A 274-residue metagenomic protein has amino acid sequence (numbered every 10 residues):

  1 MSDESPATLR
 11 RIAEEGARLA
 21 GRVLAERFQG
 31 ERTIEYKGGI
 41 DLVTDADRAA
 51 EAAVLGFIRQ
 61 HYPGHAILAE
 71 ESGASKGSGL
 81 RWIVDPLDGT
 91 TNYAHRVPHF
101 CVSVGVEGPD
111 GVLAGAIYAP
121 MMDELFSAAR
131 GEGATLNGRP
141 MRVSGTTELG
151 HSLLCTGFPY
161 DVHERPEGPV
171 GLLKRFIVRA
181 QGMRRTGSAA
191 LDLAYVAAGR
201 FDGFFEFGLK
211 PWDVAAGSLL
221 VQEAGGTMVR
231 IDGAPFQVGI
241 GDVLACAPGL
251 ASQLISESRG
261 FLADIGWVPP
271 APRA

Functional and structural regions predicted by a protein language model:
M1-L87, G249, I265-A274: N-terminal subdomain of lithium-sensitive/metallo-dependent phosphomonoesterases centered on the IMPase/IPPase/PAP
M1-R11, E15, G171-V178, L191-A274: Oxyanion/phosphate-interacting regions
A20, L24, D47, I58 (+7 more regions): Residue-level signal for inorganic ion chemistry
V23, G64-A66, P140, G182 (+2 more regions): Residue-level detector of anion-binding/catalytic polar loops
Q29, F100, A128-E132, Q222 (+1 more regions): A short, compositionally biased
K37, E70, T186-S188, I231: Conserved beta-strand termini and adjacent loop/short-helix elements that scaffold enzyme active sites in alpha/beta
S78-M122: Glycine-rich active-site/cofactor-binding loop and its immediate structural neighborhood
G105-L193, I240-A274: Acidic beta-strand-loop-alpha-helix segment within the catalytic core of divalent metal-dependent phosphate-processing
